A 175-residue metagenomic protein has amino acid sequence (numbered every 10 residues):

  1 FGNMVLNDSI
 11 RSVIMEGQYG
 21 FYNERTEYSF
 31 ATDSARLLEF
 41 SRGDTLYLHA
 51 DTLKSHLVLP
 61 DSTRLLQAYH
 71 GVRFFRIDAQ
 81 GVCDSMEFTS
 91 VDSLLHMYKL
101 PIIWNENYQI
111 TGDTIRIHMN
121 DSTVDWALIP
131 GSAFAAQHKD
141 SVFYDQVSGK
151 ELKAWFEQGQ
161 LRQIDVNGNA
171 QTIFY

Functional and structural regions predicted by a protein language model:
F1-Y175: Structural signature for solvent-exposed beta-strand/loop edge elements and short helix-capping sites, enriched
